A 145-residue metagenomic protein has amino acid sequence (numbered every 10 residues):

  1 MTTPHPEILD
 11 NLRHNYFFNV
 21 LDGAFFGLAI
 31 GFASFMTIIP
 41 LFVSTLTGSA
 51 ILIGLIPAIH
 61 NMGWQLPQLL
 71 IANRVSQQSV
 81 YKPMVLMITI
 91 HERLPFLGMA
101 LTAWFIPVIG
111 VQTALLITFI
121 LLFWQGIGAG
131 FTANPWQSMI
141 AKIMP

Functional and structural regions predicted by a protein language model:
T2-L66, I71, V75, K82-A100: Helix-loop boundary and gating motifs at the non-cytosolic
A24, T89-T132: Hydrophobic core of transmembrane alpha-helices in multi-pass small-molecule transporters, especially MFS/SLC-type
A29-G31, I127, Q137: A short, ordered amphipathic alpha-helix with a cationic face
F35, N73-S76, W104-V108, N134 (+1 more regions): Transmembrane helix-loop junctions in multipass membrane proteins, especially transporters and channels
T47-G48, S79, I140-P145: Short helix-loop-helix connector
A129-M144: Intracellular juxtamembrane helix-capping segments at the cytosolic ends of symmetry-related transmembrane helices
